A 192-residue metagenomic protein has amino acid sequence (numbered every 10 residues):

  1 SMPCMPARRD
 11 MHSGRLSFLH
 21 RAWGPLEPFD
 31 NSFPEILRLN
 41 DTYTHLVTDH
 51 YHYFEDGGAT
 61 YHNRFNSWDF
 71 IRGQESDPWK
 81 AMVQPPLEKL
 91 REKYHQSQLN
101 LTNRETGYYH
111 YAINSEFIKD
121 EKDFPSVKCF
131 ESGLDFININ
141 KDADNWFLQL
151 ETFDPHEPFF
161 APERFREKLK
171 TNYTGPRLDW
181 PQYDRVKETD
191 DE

Functional and structural regions predicted by a protein language model:
S1-E192: Catalytic domains that recognize anionic headgroups
